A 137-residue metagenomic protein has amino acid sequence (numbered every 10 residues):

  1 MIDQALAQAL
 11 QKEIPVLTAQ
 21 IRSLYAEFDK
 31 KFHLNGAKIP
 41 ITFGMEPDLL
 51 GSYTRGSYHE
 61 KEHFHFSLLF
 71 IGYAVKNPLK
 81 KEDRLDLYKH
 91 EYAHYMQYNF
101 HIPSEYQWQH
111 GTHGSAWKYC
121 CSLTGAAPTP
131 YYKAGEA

Functional and structural regions predicted by a protein language model:
I2-E82, N99-A137: Metalloprotease/metallohydrolase-associated module, dominated by Zn2+-dependent proteases
D86-N99: Active-site recognition of the HExxH zinc-binding catalytic motif
